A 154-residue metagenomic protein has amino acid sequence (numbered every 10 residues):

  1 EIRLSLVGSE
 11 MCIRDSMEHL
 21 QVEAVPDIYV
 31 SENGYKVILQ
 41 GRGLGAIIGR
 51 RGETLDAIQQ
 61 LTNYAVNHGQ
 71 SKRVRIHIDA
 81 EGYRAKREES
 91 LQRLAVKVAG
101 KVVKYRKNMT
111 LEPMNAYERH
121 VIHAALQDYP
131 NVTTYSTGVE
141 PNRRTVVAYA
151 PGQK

Functional and structural regions predicted by a protein language model:
E1-G8, C12: Single conserved hydrophobic/aromatic residue that forms the stacking wall/gate of nucleotide- or nucleobase-binding
R3, G34-Y35, Q40-R42, R50-E53 (+3 more regions): Intrinsic disorder
E10, R14-E18, V22-V25, A46: Internal active-site segments that recognize and position negatively charged phosphoryl groups and nucleotide moieties
V22-V37: Short edge beta-strands and adjacent turn/loop segments
